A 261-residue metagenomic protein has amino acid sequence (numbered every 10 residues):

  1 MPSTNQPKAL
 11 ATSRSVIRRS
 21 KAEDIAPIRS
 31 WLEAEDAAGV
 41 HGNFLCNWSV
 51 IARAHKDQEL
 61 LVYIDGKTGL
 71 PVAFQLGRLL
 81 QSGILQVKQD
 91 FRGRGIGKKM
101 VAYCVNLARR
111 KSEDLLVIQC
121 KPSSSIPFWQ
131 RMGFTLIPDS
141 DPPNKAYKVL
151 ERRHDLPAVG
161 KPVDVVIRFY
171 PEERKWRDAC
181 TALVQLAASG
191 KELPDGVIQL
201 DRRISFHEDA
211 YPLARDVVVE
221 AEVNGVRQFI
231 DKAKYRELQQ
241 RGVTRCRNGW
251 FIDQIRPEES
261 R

Functional and structural regions predicted by a protein language model:
P2-C46, I64, P162-V197: Short amphipathic alpha-helix that is part of the acyltransferase structural core
L32-G66, V197-V218, E222-F229, K234: Active-site rim helix/loop that mediates acceptor-substrate recognition in acyltransferases
Q58-V62, F74, I84: Short hydrophobic/aromatic beta-strand element in the GNAT-like acyltransferase core that lines or flanks the acyl-donor
T68-F74: Glycine-rich phosphate/pyrophosphate-binding loop shared by adenosine-nucleotide-utilizing enzymes
R78-D90: Conserved acetyl-CoA binding element of GNAT-fold acetyltransferases
S82-L85, L116-C120: Conserved hydrophobic beta-strand within the GNAT/NAT acetyltransferase core sheet that lines the active-site cleft
G93-N106: Conserved acetyl-CoA-binding loop-helix of GNAT-fold acetyltransferases
V117-Q130, D141-Y147: Conserved beta-strand-loop-alpha-helix junction that forms the acyl-donor binding cleft
